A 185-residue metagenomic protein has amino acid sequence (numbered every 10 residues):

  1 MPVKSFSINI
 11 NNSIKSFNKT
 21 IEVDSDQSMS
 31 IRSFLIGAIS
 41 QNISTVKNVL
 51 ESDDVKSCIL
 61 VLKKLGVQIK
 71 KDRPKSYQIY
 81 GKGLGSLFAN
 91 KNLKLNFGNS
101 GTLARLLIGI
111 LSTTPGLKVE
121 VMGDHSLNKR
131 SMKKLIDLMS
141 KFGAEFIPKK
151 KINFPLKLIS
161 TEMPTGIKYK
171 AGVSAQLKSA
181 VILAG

Functional and structural regions predicted by a protein language model:
M1-G185: Structural preference for solvent-exposed beta-strand-turn elements and adjacent flexible terminal/loop segments within
